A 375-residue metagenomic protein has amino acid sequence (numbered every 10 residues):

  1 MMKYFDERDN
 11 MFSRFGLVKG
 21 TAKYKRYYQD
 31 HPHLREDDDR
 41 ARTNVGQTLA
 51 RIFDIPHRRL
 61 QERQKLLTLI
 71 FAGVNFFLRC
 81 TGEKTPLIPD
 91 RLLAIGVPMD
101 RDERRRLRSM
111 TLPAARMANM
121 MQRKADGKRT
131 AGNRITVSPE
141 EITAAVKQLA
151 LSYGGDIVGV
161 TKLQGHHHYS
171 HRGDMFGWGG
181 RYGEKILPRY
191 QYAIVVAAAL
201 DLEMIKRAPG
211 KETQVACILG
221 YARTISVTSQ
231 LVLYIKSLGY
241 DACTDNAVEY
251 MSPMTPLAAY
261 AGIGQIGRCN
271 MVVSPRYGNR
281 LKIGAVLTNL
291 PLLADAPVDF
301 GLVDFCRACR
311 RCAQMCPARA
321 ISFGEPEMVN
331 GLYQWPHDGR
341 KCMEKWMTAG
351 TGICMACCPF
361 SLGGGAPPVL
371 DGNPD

Functional and structural regions predicted by a protein language model:
M1-G165, Y169, A356, F360-D375: Iron-sulfur (Fe-S) cluster-binding modules
K147, D156-D375: Catalytic cores of enzyme domains
